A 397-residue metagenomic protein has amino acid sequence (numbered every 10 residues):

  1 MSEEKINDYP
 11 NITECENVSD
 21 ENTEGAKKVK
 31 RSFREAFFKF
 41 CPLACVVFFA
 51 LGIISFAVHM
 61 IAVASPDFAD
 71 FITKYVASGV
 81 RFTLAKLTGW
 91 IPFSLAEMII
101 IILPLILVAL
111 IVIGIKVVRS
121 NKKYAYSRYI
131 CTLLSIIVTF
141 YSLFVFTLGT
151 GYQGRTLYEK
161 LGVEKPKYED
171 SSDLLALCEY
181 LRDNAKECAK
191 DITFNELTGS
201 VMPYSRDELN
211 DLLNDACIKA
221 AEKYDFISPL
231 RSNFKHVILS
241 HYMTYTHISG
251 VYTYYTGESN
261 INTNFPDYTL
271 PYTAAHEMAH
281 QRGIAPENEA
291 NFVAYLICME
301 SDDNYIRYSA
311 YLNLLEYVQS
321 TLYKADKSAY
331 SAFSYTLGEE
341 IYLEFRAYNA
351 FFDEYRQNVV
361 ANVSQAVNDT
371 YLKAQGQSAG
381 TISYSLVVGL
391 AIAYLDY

Functional and structural regions predicted by a protein language model:
R31-K39, V112-S135: Cytoplasmic juxtamembrane regions at transmembrane-helix boundaries
G52-K116: Membrane-embedded alpha-helical segments of integral membrane proteins
P92, Y272-I284, N288-N291, Y295: Active-site recognition of the HExxH zinc-binding catalytic motif
V108-A109, Y126-Y158: Transmembrane alpha-helices and immediately adjacent membrane-cytoplasm interface residues in multi-pass integral
G149-I218: Membrane-interface segments at or immediately adjacent to transmembrane helices that form the boundary between
F194-T263, D267: Auxiliary, metal-adjacent structural segments of Zn-dependent hydrolase domains
A285-A329: Post-HExxH zinc-binding segment in Zn-dependent metallohydrolases
E340-Y397: Pan-zinc metallopeptidase signature
